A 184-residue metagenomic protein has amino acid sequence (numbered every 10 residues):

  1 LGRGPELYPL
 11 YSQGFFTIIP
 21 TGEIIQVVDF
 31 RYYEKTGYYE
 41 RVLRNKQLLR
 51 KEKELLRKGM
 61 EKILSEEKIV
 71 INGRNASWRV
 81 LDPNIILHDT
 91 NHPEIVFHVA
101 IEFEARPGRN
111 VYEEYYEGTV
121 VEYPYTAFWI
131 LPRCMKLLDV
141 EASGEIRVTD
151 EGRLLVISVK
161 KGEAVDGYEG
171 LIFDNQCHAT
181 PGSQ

Functional and structural regions predicted by a protein language model:
L1-F15, I19-E23, Q47-L49, K53 (+1 more regions): Short N-terminal edge-element motif at the start of the domain
G4-Y8, T36, N45, N75-S77 (+1 more regions): Alpha-helical context
G14, Y38-Y39, D89-N91: Alpha-helix boundary/interfacial micro-motifs
I18-K51, K136: Primarily extracytoplasmic ectodomains and periplasmic/lumenal surface modules that are beta-strand-rich
Y39-L43, R50-L56, V121-Y125, G152-V156: Glycine-rich loops and low-complexity Gly/Arg-rich segments that provide flexible linkers or classic glycine-based
R41-K68, A76-P83: Structured interface patches
E66-V96, E102-Q184: Intrinsically disordered, low-complexity linkers and stems that provide flexible hinges in membrane-associated
